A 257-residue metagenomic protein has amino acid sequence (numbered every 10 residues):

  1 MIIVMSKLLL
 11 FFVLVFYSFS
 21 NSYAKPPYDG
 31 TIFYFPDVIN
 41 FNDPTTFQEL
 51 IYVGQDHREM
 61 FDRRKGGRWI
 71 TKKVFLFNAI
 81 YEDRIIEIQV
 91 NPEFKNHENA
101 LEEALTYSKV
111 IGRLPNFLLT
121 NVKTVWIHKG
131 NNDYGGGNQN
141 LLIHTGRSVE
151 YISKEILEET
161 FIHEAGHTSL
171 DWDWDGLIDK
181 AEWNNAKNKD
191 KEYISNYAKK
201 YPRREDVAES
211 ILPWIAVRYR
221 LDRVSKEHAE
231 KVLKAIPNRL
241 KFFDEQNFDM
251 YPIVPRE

Functional and structural regions predicted by a protein language model:
V4-F12: Sec-dependent signal peptide recognition, specifically the positively charged N-region followed immediately by
V13-S22: Hydrophobic h-region of N-terminal signal peptides that target proteins for export in Gram-negative bacteria
Y23-K25, D37, F41-L141: Auxiliary, metal-adjacent structural segments of Zn-dependent hydrolase domains
N116, G166-W174, P213-R220, F248: Sec-exported extracytoplasmic/periplasmic mature domains
H144-F161: Short pre-active-site segment immediately N-terminal to the catalytic Zn-binding motif
E155, W172-S195: Post-HEXXH active-site segment of zinc metalloproteases
E158-D173, A208: Active-site recognition of the HExxH zinc-binding catalytic motif
N185-E257: Metalloprotease/metallohydrolase-associated module, dominated by Zn2+-dependent proteases
